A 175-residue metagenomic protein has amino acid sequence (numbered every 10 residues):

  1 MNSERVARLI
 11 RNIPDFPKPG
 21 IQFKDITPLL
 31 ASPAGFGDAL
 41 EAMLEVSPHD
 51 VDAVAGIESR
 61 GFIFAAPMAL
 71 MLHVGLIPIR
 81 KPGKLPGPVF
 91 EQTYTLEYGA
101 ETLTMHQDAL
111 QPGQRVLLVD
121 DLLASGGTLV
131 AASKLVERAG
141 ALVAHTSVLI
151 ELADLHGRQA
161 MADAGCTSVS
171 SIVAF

Functional and structural regions predicted by a protein language model:
M1-D50: Active-site-facing substrate-recognition patch
R8, V130-F175: PRPP-dependent phosphoribosyltransferase catalytic core
G20, V54, L76, T146: Residue-level signature of catalytic and energy-coupling elements of molecular machines, predominantly ATP/GTP-dependent
V46, T95, Q107-Q111, A139 (+1 more regions): Solvent-exposed alpha-helices and their adjacent loops that cap or buttress functional pockets in soluble metabolic
V51-E58: Short glycine-rich phosphate-binding loop at a beta-alpha junction
I63-L72: Short Gly/Thr/Asp-enriched flexible loops that form oxyanion-binding sites at enzyme active sites
V74-V116: Short, glycine/charge-rich flexible loops or terminal/linker lids adjacent to PRPP-binding catalytic cores
D121, G126: Conserved G/P- and acidic residue-centered "switch" motifs that form tight phosphate/ATP-binding loops in soluble
